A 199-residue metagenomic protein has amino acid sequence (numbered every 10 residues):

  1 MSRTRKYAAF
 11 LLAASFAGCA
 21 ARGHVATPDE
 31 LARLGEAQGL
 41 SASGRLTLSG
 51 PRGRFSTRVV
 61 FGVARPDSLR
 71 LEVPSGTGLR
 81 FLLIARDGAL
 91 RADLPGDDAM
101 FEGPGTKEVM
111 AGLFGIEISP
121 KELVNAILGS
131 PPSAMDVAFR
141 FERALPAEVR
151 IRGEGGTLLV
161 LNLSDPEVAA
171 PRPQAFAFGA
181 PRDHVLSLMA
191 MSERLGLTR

Functional and structural regions predicted by a protein language model:
M1-C19: Sec-dependent bacterial lipoprotein signal peptides
S2, A20-A21, A134-R199: Non-transmembrane domains of secretory- and envelope-associated proteins
S15-G35: Bacterial Sec signal peptide processing site at the extreme N-terminus
R33-R52: A short, Trp-centered hydrophobic/proline-enriched beta-strand micro-motif
A37-S43, R65-R70, R143-R150: Short, hydrophobic/aromatic-rich segments at coil-to-beta transitions
R45-P51, G76-L79, D93-D97, R152-G156: Hydrophobic lipid-interacting interfaces of membrane-associated proteins
V59-V63, A85, V137-R140, L163: Extended lipid/amphipathic-ligand handling interfaces
D67-K121: An acidic-aromatic
